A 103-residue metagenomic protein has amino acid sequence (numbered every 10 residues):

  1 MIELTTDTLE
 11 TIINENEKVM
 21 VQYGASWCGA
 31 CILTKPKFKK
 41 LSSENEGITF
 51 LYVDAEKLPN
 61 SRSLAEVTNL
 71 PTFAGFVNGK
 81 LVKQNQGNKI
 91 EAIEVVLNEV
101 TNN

Functional and structural regions predicted by a protein language model:
M1-V19, V95-N103: N-terminal leader/targeting and pre-domain segments
E3-L4, Y23, K35-F38, S42 (+1 more regions): Thiol-based oxidoreductase modules, predominantly thioredoxin-like and allied folds used for disulfide exchange
T8-L41: Local sequence-structure signature of Cys/Sec-based thiol-disulfide redox active-site neighborhoods
T8-L9, K57-R62, A92: Short acidic active-site motifs
L58, L70, V82: Active-site loop signature of alpha/beta-hydrolase-fold enzymes
A65-G75: Structural micro-motif
G75-N103: Non-catalytic, surface beta->alpha helical segment in thiol-disulfide oxidoreductase systems
